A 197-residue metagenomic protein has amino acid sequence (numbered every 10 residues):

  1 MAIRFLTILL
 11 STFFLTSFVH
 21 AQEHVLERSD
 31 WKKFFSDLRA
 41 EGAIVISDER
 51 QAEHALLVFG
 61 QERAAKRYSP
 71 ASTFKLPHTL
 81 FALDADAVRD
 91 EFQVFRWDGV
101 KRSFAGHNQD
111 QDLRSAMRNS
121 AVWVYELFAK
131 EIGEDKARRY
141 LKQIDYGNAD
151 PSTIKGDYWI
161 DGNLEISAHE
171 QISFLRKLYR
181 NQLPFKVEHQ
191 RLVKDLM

Functional and structural regions predicted by a protein language model:
M1-T7: Bacterial N-terminal signal peptides that target proteins for export
T7-S17: Bacterial N-terminal signal peptides
V19-K66: Beta-lactamase-like hydrolase cores
R67-F92, A116, Q171: Active-site SXXK
D84-V100, F185-Q190: Short, well-structured active-site flanking segments
Q93-Q109, S115-A121, I132-G133, L196: Acidic helix-start/capping segments at beta-turn-to-alpha-helix junctions
A105, D112-L113, Y125-R180: Mid-domain, small-residue-enriched loop/turn segments at the edges of structured enzyme/sensor domains
N181-M197: Conserved SxxK-family serine transpeptidase/carboxypeptidase catalytic domain of penicillin-binding proteins
